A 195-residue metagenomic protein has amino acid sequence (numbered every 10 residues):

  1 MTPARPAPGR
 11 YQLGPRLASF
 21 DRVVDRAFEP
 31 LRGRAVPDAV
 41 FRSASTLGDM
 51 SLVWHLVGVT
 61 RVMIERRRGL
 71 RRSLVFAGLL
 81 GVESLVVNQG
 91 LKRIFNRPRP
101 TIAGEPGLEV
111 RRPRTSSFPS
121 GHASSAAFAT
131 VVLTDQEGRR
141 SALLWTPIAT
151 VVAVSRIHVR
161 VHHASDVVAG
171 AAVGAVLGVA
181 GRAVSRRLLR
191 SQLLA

Functional and structural regions predicted by a protein language model:
M1-W54, N88-T115: N-terminal transmembrane-helix/juxtamembrane module of multi-pass inner/ER membrane proteins
P30-G33, T46-M50, R66, A126 (+1 more regions): Membrane-interface junctions
V36-P37, R68-R72, T101, E137-L143: Membrane-helix interface segments
D49, I64-E65, F95-N96, R160-H163: Short helix-capping/hinge motifs at transmembrane helix termini and TM-loop junctions
T60, V82, V86-L91, L133 (+1 more regions): Alpha-helical membrane-inserting segments
R61-L85: Interfacial segments of alpha-helical transmembrane regions
G78-R93, L143-R156: Small-polar-interrupted transmembrane alpha-helices in polytopic inner-membrane proteins
G104-A195: Membrane-embedded catalytic cores of phosphoryl/pyrophosphoryl-handling enzymes
